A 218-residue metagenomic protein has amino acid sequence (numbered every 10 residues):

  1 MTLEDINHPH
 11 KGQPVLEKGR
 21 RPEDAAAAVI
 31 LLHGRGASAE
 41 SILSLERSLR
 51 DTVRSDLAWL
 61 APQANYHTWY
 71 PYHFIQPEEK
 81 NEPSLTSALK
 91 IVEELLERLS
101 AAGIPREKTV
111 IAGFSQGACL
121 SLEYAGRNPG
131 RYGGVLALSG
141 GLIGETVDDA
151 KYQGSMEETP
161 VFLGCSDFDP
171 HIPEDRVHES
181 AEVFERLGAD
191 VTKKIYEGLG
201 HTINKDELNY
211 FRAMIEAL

Functional and structural regions predicted by a protein language model:
E4-R106: Serine-hydrolase catalytic machinery in alpha/beta-hydrolase-like enzymes
L43-R47, D148-D149, P173-V183: Short alpha-helix in the alpha/beta-hydrolase fold that links the catalytic acid
P71-P77, G140-P160: Flexible "cap/lid" loop of the alpha/beta hydrolase fold
I111-G113, L138, G164: Short beta-strand immediately N-terminal to the catalytic nucleophile in serine-hydrolase-like folds
A112-G117, S121: Gly/Ala-rich beta-loop-alpha elbow adjacent to hydrolase catalytic centers
G130-I143: A conserved short beta-strand
F162, H178-L218: C-terminal catalytic histidine-bearing segment of alpha/beta-hydrolase fold enzymes
F162-C165, D169: Short beta-strand/loop motif that positions the catalytic acidic residue of the alpha/beta-hydrolase fold
